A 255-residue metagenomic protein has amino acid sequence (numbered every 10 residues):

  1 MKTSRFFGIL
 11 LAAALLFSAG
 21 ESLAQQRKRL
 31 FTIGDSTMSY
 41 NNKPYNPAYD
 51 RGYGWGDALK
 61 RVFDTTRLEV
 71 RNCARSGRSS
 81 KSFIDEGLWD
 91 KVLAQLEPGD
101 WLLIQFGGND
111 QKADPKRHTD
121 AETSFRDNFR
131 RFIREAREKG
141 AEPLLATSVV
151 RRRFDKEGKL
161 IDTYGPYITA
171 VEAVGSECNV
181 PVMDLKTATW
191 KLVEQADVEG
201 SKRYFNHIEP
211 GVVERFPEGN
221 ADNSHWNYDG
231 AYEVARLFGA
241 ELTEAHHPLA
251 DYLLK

Functional and structural regions predicted by a protein language model:
M1-G8: Positively charged n-region of N-terminal signal peptides that target proteins for export
G8-S18: Bacterial N-terminal signal peptides
L23-A74, D90-P98, L102: Serine-esterase "nucleophile elbow" of acetyl-processing enzymes
Y40, S80-K81, K112, F154: Glycine/Thr-rich phosphate-binding loops of Rossmann-like dinucleotide-binding domains
N72-R75, K186-A188: Acidic carboxylate-rich catalytic motifs and surrounding loops in phosphoryl-/glycosyl-chemistry enzymes
S76-R78, V150-R151: Short, internal active-site loops enriched in acidic
S79-G87: Structural motif
G87-Y232, R236-L254: Alpha-helical cap/lid subdomain in secreted, periplasmic, or secretory-pathway luminal O-acyl-processing enzymes
